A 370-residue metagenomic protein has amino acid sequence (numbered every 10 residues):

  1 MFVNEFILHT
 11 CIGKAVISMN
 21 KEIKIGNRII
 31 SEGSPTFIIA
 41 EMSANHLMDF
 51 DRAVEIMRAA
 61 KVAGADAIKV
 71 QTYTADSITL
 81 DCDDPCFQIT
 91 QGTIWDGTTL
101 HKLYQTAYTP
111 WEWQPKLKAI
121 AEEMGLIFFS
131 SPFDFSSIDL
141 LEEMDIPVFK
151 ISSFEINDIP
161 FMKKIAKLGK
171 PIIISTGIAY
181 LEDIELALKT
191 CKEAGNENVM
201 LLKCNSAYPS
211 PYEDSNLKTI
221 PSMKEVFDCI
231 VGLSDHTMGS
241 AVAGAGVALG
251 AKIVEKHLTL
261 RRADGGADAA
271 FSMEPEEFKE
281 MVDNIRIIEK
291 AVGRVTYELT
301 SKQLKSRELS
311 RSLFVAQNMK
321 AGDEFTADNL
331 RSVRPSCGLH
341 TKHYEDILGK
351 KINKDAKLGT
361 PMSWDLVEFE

Functional and structural regions predicted by a protein language model:
F2, C11-E370: Catalytic cores and adjacent flexible loops of soluble metabolic enzymes that perform enolate/carbanion chemistry on
